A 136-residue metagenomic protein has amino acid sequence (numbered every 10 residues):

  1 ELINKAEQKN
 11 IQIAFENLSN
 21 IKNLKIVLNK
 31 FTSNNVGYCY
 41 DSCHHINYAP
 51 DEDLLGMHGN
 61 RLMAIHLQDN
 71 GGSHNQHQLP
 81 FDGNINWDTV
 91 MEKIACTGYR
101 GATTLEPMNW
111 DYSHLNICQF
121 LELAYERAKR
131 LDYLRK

Functional and structural regions predicted by a protein language model:
E1-G37, N47: Active-site acidic/histidine proton-transfer and metal-coordination neighborhood in alpha/beta enzyme cores
L2-I11, K93-R100, L131-K136: A structural motif corresponding to the C-terminal end of an alpha-helix and its immediate exit/capping segment
I3, H66, Y125-K129: Structural signal for well-ordered, non-membrane alpha-helices
I13-F15, V36-Y40, M63-L67, G101-E106: Hydrophobic faces of well-ordered beta-strands that scaffold small-molecule active sites in alpha/beta enzyme cores
V27-K30, K93, R127-L131: A generic secondary-structure signal
N34-Y40, W110, L123-A128: Short, structured secondary-structure boundary patches
H44-R100, M108-C118: Gly/Pro-rich active-site loop or hairpin
H114-K136: C-terminal helical cap(s) of enzyme catalytic domains, especially alpha/beta-barrels
